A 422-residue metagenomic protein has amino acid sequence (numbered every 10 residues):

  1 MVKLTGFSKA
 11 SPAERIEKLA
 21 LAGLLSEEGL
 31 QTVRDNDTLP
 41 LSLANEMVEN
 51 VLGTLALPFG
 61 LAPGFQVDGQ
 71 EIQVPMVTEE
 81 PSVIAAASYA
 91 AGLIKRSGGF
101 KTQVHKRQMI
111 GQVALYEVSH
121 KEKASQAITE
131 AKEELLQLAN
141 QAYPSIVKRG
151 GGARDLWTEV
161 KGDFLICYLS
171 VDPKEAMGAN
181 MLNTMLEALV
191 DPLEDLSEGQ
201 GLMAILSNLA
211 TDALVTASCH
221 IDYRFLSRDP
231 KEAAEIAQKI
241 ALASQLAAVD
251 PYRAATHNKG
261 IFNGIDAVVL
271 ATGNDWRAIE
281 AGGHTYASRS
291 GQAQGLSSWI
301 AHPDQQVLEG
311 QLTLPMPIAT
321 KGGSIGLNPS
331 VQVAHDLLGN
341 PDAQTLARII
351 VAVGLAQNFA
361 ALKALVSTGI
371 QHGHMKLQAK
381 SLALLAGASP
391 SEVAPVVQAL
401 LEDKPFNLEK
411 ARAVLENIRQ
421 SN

Functional and structural regions predicted by a protein language model:
M1-I72, M76, E80, F100 (+4 more regions): Acidic/polar, glycine-rich intrinsically disordered N-terminal extensions of enzymes
M1-N45, N50-V51, S88, G92 (+11 more regions): Alpha/propeptide regions of enzymes that mature by internal proteolysis
V33, G99-H105, A142-D155, L196-N208 (+7 more regions): Flexible, glycine/charged-enriched surface loops at secondary-structure junctions
A44-E49, G53-G162, I166-S170: Small-residue-rich
P58-V83, K174-L182, A248-G273, G354-K363 (+1 more regions): Conserved phosphate/anionic-ligand binding catalytic regions in large, soluble enzymes, centered on
S97-T129, A287-V351, Q357: A structural-propensity feature for long, helix-poor, extended segments
E175-M177, L182-S330: Glycine-rich anion/phosphate-binding loop at the beta-strand->alpha-helix junction
L308, P315-N422: Catalytic-core signal marking the mid-to-C-terminal active-site face
